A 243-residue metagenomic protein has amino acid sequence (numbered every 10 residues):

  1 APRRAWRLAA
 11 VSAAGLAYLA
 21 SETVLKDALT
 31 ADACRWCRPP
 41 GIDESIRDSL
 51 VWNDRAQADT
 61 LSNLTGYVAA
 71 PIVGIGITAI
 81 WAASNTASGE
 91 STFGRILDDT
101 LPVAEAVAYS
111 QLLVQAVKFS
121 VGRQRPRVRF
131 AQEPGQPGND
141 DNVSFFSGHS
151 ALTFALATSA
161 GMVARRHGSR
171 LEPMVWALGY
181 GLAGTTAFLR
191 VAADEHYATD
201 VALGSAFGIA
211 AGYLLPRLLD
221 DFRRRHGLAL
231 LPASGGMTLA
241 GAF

Functional and structural regions predicted by a protein language model:
A1-A28, A58-Y67, P71, T78-W81 (+2 more regions): Replace "edges of transmembrane helices
L25-I42: Interfacial/capping segments of alpha-helical transmembrane domains
G41-L64: Aromatic- and Gly/Pro-rich amphipathic surface segment
A83-A87: Membrane-helix interface/capping segments
